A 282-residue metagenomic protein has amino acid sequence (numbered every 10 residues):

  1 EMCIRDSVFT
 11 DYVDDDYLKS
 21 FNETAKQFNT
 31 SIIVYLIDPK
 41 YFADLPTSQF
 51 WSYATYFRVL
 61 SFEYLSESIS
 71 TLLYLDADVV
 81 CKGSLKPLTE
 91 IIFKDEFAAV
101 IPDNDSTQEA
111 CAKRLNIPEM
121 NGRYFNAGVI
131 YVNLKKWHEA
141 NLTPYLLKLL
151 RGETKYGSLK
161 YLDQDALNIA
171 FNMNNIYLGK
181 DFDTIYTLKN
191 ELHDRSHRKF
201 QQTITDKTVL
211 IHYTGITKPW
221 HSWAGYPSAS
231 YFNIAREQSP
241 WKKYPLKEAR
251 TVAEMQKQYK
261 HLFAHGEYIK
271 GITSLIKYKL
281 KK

Functional and structural regions predicted by a protein language model:
E1-I4: Short, small-residue-biased leader/transition segments that mark boundaries at the very start of proteins
D16-Y64: Active-site-proximal specificity loops/subdomain of glycosyltransferases
V34-K40, A54-E109, Y124-V132, H138-A140: GT-A fold catalytic core of metal-dependent nucleotide-sugar glycosyltransferases, centered on the diacidic
D38-L45, S106, D183-T187: A short acidic, often aromatic-flanked loop/helix-cap motif at beta-alpha or helix-coil junctions that lines enzyme
L45-A54, A112-I117, L192-H197: Short, surface-exposed amphipathic charged segments that create phosphate/polyanion-binding patches used for binding
A98-E119, H221, G225-A229, W241 (+1 more regions): A short, conserved beta-to-alpha structural element at the edge of catalytic cores that scaffolds binding
K136-K282: A glycosyltransferase accessory/donor-loop signature
